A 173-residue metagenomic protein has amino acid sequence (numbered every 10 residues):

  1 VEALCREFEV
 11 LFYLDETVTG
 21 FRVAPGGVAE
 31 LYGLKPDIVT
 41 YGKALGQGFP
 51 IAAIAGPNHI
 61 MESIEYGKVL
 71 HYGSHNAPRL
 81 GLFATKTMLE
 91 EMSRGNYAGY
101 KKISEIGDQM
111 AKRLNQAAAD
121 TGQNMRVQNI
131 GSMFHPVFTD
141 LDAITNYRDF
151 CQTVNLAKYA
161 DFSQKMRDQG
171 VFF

Functional and structural regions predicted by a protein language model:
V1-F173: Conserved N-terminal phosphate-binding loop of PLP-dependent enzymes in the Aspartate aminotransferase
